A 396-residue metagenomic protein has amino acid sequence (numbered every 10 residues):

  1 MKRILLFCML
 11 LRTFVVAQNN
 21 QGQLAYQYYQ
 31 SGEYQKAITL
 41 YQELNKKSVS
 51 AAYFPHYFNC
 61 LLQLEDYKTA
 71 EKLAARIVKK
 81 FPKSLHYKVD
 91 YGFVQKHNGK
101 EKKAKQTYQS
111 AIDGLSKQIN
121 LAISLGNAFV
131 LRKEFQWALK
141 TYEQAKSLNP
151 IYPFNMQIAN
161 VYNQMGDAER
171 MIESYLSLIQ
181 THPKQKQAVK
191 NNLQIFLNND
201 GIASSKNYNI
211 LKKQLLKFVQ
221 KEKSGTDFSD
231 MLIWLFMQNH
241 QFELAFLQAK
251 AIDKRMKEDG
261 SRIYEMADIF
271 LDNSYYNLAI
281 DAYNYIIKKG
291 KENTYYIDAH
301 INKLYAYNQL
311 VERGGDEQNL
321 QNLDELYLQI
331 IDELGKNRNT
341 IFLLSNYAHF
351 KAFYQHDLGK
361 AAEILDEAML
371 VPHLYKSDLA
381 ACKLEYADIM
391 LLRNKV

Functional and structural regions predicted by a protein language model:
I4-T13: Sec-dependent N-terminal signal peptides
A17-V396: Acidic, polar-rich low-complexity tracts and alpha-helical solenoid repeat scaffolds
